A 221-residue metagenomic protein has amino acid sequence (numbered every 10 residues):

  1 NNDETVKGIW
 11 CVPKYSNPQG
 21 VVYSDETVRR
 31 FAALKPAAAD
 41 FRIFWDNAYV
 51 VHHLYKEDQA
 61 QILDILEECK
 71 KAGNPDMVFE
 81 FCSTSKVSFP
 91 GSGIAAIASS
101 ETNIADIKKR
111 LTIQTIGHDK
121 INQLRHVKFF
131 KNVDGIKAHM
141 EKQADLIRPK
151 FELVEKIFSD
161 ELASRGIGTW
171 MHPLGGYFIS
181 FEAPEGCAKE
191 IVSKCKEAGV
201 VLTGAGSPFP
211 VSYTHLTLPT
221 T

Functional and structural regions predicted by a protein language model:
N1-Q61: Active-site phosphate-binding strand-loop segment of PLP-dependent enzymes
K7, R42, M77-F79, V201: Proline-centered loop/turn at the N-terminus of a beta-strand
K14-N17, Y49-V51, S85-S88, E101-I104 (+3 more regions): Short, solvent-exposed loop/turn segments at secondary-structure junctions
I43-W45, H126, G204: Hydrophobic residues in well-ordered beta-strands that form the structural core
E67-R148: Conserved core segment of the aminotransferase class I/II
I104, K108, G166, F178-Y213: Conserved C-terminal alpha-helix-loop-beta "cap" of PLP-dependent enzymes that closes/shapes the active-site mouth
E141-E155, G168-E182: Conserved glycine-rich beta-strand-loop-beta hairpin in the small C-terminal domain of fold type I
T214-T220: Conserved small/polar residues in nucleotide/adenosyl-binding loops
